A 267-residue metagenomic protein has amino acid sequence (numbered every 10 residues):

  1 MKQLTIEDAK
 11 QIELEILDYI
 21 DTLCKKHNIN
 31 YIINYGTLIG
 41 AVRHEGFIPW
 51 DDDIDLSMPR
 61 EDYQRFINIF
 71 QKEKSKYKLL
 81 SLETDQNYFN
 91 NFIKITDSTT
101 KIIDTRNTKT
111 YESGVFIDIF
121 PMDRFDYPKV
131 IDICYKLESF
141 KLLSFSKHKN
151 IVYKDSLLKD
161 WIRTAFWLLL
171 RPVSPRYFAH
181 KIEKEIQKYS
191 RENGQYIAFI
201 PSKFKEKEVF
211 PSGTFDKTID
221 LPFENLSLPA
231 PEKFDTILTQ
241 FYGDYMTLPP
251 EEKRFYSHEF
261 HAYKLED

Functional and structural regions predicted by a protein language model:
M1-K25, I67-Y127, H148-Y153, R163-G243 (+1 more regions): Conserved catalytic core of two-metal-ion nucleotidyltransferases
D21-I54, M58, Y63, G213 (+1 more regions): Active-site nucleotide-donor binding segment shared across nucleotidyl transfer reactions
F47-I48, D62, L143, H261-E266: Short amphipathic alpha-helical patches
D52, P59, N87, F140 (+1 more regions): Short, surface-exposed, charged/polar-biased interaction segments
P128-I133: A short secondary-structure junction signal
E138-V152: Short, cationic low-complexity segments
D155-L158: Active-site-proximal region of nucleotide-activated glycan assembly enzymes, centered on histidine/acidic-rich loops
